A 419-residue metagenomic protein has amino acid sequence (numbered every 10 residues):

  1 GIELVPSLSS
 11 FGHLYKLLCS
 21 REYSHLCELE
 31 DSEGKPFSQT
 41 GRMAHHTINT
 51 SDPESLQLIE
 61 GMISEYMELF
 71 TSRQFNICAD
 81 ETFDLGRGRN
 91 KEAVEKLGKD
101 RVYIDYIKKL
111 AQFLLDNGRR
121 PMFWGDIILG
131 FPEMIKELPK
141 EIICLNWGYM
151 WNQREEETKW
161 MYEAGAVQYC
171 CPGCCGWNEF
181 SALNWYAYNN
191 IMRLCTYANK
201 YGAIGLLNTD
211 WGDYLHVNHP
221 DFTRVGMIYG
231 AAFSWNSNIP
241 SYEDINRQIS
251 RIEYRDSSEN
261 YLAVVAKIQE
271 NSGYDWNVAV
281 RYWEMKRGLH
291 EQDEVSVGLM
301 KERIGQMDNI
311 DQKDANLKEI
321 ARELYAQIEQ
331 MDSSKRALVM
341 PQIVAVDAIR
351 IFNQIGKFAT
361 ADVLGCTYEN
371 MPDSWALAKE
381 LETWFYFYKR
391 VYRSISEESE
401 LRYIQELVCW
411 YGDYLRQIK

Functional and structural regions predicted by a protein language model:
G1-E3, L14-Q57, T71, E81-D105: Aromatic- and acidic-residue-enriched carbohydrate-binding clefts of CAZyme catalytic domains
G1-H13, L110, L115: Aromatic-lined substrate-binding rim segments of carbohydrate-active enzymes
L8, E30, A79-E81, P172: Short, small-residue-rich loop/turn micro-motifs
H46, P53-E68, S72-Q74, E81 (+1 more regions): Substrate-binding groove of N-acetylhexosamine-processing glycoside hydrolases
